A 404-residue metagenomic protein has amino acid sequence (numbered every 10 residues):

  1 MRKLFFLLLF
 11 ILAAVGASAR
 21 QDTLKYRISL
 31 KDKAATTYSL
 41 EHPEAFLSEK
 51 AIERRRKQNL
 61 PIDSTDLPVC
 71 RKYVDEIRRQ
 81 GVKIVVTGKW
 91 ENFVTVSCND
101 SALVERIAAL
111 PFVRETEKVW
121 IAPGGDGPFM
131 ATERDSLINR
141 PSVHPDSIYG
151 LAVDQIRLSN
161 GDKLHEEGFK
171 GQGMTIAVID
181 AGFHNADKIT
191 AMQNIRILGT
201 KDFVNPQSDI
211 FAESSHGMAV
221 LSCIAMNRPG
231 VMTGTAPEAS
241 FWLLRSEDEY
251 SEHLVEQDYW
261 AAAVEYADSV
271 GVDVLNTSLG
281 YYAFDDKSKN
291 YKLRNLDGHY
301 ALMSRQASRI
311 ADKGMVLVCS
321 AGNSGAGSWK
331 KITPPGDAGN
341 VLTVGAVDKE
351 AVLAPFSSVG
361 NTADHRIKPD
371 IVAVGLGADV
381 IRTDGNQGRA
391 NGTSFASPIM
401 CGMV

Functional and structural regions predicted by a protein language model:
M1-T23: Bacterial Sec-dependent N-terminal signal peptides
A19-K83, A102-P128: Primarily auto-inhibitory N-terminal propeptides
T23, E115, A152, D162-D202 (+6 more regions): Subtilisin-like serine protease catalytic core
A34-T36, E91-F93, D100-L103, A122-G124 (+10 more regions): Solvent-exposed loop/turn segments at secondary-structure junctions within structured extracellular/periplasmic domains
V74-I156, D162-H165, G339: Autoinhibitory propeptides
Q172, Q207-M218, H299, G388-M400: Gly/Ser-rich catalytic serine loop of serine hydrolases
D180, T333-V404: Extracellular S/T/G-rich loop segment that most often corresponds to the catalytic His/Ser-adjacent loop
E265-D297, G314, S320: Short acidic, glycine-rich surface-loop motifs adjacent to enzyme active sites
